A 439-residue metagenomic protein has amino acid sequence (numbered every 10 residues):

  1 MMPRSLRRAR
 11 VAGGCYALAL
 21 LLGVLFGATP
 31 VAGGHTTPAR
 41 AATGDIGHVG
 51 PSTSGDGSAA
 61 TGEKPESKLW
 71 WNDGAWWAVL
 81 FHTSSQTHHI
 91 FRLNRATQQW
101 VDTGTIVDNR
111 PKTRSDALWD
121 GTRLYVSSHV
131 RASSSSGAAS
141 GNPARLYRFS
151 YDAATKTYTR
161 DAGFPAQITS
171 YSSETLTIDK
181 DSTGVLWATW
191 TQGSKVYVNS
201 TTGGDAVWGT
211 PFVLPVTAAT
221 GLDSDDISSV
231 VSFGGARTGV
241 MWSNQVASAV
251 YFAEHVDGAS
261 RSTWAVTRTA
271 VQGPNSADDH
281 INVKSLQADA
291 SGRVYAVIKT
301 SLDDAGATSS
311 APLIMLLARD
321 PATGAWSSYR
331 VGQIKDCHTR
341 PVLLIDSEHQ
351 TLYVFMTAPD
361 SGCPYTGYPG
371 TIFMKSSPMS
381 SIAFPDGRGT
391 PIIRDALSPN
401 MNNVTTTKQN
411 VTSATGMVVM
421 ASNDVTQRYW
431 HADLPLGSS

Functional and structural regions predicted by a protein language model:
M1-A9: N-terminal secretory signal peptides that target proteins for export/translocation
R8-A28: Sec-dependent N-terminal signal peptides
G23-T43: C-terminal region of N-terminal signal peptides and the immediate post-cleavage residues of exported proteins
R40-S439: Extracellular, repeat-based ectodomains that mediate carbohydrate processing or recognition
